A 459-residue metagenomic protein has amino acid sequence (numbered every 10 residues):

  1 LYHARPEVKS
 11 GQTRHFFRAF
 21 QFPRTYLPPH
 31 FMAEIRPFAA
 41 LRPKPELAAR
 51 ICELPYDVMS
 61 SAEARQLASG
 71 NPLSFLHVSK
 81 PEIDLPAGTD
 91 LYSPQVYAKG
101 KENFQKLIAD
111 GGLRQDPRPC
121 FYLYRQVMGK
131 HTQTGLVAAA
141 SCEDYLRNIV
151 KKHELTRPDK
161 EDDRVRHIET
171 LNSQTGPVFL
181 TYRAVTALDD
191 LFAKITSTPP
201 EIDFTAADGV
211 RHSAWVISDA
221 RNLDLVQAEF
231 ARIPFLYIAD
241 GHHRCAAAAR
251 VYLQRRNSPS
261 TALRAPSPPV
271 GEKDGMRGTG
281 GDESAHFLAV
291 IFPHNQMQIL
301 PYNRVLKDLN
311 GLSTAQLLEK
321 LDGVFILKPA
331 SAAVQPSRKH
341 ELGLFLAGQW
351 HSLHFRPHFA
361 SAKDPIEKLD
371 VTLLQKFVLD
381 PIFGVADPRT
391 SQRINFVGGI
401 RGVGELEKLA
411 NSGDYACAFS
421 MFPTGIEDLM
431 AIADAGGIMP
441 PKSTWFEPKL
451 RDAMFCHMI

Functional and structural regions predicted by a protein language model:
L1-M32, R256-E283: Intrinsic disorder/low-complexity segments
F31-T261, G280-I459: Surface-exposed, charge/polar-rich loops and edge strands
